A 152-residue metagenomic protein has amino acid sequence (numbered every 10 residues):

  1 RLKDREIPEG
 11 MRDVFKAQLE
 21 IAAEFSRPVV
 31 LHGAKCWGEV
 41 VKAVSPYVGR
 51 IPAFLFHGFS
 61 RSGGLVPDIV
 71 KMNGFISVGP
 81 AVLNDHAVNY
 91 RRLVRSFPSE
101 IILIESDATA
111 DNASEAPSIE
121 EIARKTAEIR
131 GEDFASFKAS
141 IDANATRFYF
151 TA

Functional and structural regions predicted by a protein language model:
R1-M72, R92, D111-P117, A135 (+1 more regions): Divalent metal-binding pocket/active-site signature
E20-I21, I119-A152: Mid-to-C-terminal alpha-helical segments outside catalytic/metal-binding sites
V30-L31, L55-H57, S77-G79, L103-S106: Active-site neighborhood of phospho(di)ester-bond hydrolases with catalytic His/Asp-centered motifs
G38-E39, D85-H86, A143: Short secondary-structure capping/turn micro-motifs that flank functional sites
N73-A87: His/Asp/Glu-enriched short active-site or ligand-binding loop at hydrolase and phosphoryl-transfer sites
N89-P98: Short amphipathic alpha-helices and their capping/turn segments at secondary-structure boundaries
E100-E115: Short acidic/histidine-rich active-site segments
